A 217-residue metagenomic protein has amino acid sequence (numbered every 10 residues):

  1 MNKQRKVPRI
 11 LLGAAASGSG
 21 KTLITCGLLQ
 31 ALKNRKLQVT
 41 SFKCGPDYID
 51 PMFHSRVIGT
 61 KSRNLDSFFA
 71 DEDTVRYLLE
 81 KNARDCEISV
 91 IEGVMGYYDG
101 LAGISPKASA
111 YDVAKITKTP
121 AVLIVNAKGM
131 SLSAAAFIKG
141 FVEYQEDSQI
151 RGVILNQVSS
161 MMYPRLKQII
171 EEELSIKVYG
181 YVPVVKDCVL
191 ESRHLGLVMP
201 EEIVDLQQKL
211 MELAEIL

Functional and structural regions predicted by a protein language model:
M1-N2, K21, E212, I216-L217: Short N-terminal or domain-adjacent regulatory/targeting segments
N2-S19, L23, L29-T117, V125-G152 (+2 more regions): ATP-dependent carboxylate-amine ligase catalytic core
A121-I124, Y179-Y181: Short hydrophobic alpha-helical runs that function as membrane-insertion/retention elements
L132-L217: Internal gly/pro-rich beta-alpha loop/helix module that stabilizes soluble enzyme cofactors or their anionic handles
